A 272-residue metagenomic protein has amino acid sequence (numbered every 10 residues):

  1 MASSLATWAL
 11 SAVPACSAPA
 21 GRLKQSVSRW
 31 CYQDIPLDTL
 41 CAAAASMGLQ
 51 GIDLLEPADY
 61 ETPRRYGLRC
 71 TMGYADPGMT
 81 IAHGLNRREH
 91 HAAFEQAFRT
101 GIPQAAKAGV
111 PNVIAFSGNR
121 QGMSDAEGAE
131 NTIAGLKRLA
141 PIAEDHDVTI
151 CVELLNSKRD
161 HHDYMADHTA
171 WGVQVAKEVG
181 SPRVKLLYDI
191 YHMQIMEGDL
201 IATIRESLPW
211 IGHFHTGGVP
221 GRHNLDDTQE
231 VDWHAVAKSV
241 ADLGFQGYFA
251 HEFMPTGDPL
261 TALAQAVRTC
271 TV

Functional and structural regions predicted by a protein language model:
L5, A9-L10, G84-K185, I195: Active-site acidic/histidine proton-transfer and metal-coordination neighborhood in alpha/beta enzyme cores
L5-K24, R29-A45, G109-P111, A166-Y188 (+1 more regions): Histidine-acidic metal/acid-base catalytic patches
C31-Q33, E56-A58, D76-G78, N119-Q121 (+4 more regions): Active-site-proximal loop/turn and secondary-structure-junction residues that shape catalytic pockets, frequently
L40-Y60: Catalytic domains of carbohydrate-active enzymes, especially glycoside hydrolases
G51-D53, M72, I114, C151 (+2 more regions): Conserved beta-strand positions in the central sheet of alpha/beta enzyme cores
E56-R69, Y74-A82, M123-S124, R159-D160: Glycine-rich, proline-tolerant flexible connector loops at the mouths of alpha/beta enzymes
